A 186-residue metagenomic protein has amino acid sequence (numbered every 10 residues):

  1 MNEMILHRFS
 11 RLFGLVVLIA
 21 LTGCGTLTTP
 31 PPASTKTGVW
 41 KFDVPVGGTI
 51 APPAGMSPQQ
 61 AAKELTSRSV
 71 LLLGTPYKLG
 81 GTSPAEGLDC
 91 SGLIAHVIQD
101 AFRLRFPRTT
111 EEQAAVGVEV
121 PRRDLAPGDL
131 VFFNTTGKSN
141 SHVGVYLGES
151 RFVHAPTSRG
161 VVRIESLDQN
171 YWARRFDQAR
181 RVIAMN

Functional and structural regions predicted by a protein language model:
N2-H7, G25-W40, V44-A54, N140 (+1 more regions): Aromatic- and glycine-rich peptidoglycan recognition patches
R8-L15: Sec-dependent signal peptide recognition, specifically the positively charged N-region followed immediately by
I19-G23: C-terminal motif of bacterial Sec signal peptides marking the signal peptidase cleavage site
V39-E86: Post-signal-peptide N-terminal segment of Sec-exported extracytoplasmic proteins
P53, T75-P127: Catalytic cysteine-centered active-site loop
K63, S67-L71, G92-H96, D100 (+2 more regions): Solvent-exposed, polar/charged alpha-helical surfaces in well-ordered, non-transmembrane soluble domains, broadly
G74-K78, F133, A184: A broad detector of the eukaryotic-type serine/threonine protein kinase catalytic domain
L104-V161, S166: ...with weaker cross-activation on analogous glycine-rich loops/strands in unrelated enzymes
